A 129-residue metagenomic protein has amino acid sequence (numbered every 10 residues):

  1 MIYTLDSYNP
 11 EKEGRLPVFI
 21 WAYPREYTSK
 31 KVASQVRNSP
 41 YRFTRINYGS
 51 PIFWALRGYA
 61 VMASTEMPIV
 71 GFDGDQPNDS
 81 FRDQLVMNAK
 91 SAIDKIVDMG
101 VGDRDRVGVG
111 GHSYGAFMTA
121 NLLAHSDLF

Functional and structural regions predicted by a protein language model:
M1-F129: Serine-hydrolase catalytic core recognition
